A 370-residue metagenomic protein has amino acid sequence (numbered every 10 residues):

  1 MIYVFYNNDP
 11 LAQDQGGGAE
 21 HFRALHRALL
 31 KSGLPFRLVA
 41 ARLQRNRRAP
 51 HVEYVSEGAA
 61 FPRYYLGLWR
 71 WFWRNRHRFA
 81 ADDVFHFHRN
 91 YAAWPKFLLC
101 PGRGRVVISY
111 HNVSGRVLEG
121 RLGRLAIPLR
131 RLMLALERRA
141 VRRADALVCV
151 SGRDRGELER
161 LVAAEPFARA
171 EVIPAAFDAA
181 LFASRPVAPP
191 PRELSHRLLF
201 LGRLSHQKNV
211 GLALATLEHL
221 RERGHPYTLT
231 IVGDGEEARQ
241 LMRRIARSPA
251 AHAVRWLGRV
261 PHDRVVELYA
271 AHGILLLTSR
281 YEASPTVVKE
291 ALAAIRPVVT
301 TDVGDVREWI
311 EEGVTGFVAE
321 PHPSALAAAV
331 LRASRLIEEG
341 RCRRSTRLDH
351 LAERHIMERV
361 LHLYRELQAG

Functional and structural regions predicted by a protein language model:
V84-H86, C100-G120, V148: Active-site proximal beta-strand in glycosyltransferases
S114, P128-L147: Membrane-proximal helix-turn-helix segments that form the acceptor-binding/catalytic region of lipid-linked
R138-R169, F177-A179: A short, active-site helix/loop in glycosyltransferases that binds the activated sugar's phosphate group
M242-V260: Nucleotide-activated donor-binding/catalytic signature segment of Leloir-type glycosyltransferases, i.e., the conserved
R259-V260, E267-H272: Short alpha-helical donor nucleotide-sugar binding micro-motif in glycosyltransferases
R280: Aromatic "clamp/platform" in nucleotide-sugar-dependent glycosyltransferases that forms part of the donor/acceptor
P297-T300: Short hydrophobic beta-strand element within catalytic cores of glycosyltransferases and related nucleotide-activated
E312-G313, F317-S324, R332-I337: Conserved acidic donor-binding segment of nucleotide-sugar-dependent glycosyltransferases
